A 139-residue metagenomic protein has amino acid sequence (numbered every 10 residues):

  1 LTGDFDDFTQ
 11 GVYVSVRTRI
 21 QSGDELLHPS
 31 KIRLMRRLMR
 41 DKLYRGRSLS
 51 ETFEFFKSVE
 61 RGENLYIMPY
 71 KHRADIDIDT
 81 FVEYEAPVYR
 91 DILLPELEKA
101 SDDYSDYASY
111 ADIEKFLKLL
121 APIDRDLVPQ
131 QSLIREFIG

Functional and structural regions predicted by a protein language model:
L1-G139: Conserved NTP phosphate-binding and transfer environment spanning the P-loop NTPase/kinase superfamily
